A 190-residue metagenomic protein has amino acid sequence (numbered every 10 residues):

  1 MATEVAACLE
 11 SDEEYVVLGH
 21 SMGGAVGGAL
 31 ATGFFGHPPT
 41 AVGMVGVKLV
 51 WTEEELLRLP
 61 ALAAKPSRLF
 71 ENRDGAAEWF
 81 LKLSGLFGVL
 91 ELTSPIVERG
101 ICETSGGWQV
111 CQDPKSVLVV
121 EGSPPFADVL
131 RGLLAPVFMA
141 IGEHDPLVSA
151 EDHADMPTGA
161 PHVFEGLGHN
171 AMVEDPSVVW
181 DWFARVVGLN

Functional and structural regions predicted by a protein language model:
M1-L18, D181: Active-site loop/oxyanion-hole signature of alpha/beta-hydrolase fold enzymes
A6, G28-T32, W180: Short, hydrophobic alpha-helix immediately C-terminal to the catalytic nucleophile
G19-G23, G27: Gly/Ala-rich beta-loop-alpha elbow adjacent to hydrolase catalytic centers
A29-T32, P38-E71: Flexible "cap/lid" loop of the alpha/beta hydrolase fold
E71-P124: Conserved alpha/beta-hydrolase catalytic His-Asp/Glu region
E103-D155: Conserved serine/cysteine hydrolase catalytic core
P161-L167: Short glycine-rich catalytic loops that host catalytic nucleophiles or stabilize transition states across multiple
L167-P176, W180: Catalytic histidine-centered segment of alpha/beta-hydrolase-like enzymes
